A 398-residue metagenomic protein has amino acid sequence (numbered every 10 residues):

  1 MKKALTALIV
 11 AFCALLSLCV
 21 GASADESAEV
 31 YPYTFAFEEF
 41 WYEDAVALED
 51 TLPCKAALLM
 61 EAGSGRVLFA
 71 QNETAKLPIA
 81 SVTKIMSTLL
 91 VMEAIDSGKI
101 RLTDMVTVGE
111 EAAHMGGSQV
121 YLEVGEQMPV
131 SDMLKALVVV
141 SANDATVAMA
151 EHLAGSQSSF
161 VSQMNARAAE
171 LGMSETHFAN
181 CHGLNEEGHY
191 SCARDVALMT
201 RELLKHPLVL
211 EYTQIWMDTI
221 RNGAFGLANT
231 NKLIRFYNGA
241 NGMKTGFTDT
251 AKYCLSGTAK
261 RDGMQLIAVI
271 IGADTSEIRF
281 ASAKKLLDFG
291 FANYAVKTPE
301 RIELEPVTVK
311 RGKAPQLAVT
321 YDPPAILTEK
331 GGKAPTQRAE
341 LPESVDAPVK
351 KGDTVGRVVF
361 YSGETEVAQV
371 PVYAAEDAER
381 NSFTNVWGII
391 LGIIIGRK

Functional and structural regions predicted by a protein language model:
M1-L5, I79, V130, F383 (+1 more regions): Structural motif marking the loop-to-transmembrane transition
K2, V10, E43-A45, C254: A generic local structural motif
K2-A24: Sec-dependent N-terminal signal peptides of Gram-positive bacterial secreted proteins and lipoproteins
K3-A4, I85, R261: Hydrophobic alpha-helical segments, especially transmembrane helices and their immediate juxtamembrane helical caps
V10, L18-V20, E61, T83 (+5 more regions): Generic detector of short, well-ordered, non-transmembrane alpha-helical segments enriched in hydrophobic residues
L15-L16, S97, T298-R301: Residues in and immediately flanking transmembrane alpha helices
A22-P207: Active-site-adjacent loops and short helices of periplasmic peptidoglycan-processing enzymes
M173-H177, N185-K398: Domain-terminus/edge residues, biased toward the C-terminal soluble/receptor-binding domains of extracytoplasmic
